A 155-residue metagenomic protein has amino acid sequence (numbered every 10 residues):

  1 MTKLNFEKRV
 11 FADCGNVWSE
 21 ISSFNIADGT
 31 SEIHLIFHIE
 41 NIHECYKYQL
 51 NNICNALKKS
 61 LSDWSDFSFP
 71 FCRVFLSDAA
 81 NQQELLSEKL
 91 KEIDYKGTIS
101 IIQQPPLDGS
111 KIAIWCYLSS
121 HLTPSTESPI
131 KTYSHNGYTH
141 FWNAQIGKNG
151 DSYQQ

Functional and structural regions predicted by a protein language model:
M1-Q155: Short, polar/acidic, helix-capping and beta-turn segments at strand->helix junctions that line the mouths
